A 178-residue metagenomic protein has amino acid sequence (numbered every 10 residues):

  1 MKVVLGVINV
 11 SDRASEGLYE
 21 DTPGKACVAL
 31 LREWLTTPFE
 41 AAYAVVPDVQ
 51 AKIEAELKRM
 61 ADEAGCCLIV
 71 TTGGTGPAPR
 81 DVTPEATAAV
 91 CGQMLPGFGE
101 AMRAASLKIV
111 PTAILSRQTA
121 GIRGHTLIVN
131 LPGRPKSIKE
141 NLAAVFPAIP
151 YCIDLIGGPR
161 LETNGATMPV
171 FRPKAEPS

Functional and structural regions predicted by a protein language model:
M1-S178: Non-catalytic beta/alpha edge segments that cap or flank active sites
